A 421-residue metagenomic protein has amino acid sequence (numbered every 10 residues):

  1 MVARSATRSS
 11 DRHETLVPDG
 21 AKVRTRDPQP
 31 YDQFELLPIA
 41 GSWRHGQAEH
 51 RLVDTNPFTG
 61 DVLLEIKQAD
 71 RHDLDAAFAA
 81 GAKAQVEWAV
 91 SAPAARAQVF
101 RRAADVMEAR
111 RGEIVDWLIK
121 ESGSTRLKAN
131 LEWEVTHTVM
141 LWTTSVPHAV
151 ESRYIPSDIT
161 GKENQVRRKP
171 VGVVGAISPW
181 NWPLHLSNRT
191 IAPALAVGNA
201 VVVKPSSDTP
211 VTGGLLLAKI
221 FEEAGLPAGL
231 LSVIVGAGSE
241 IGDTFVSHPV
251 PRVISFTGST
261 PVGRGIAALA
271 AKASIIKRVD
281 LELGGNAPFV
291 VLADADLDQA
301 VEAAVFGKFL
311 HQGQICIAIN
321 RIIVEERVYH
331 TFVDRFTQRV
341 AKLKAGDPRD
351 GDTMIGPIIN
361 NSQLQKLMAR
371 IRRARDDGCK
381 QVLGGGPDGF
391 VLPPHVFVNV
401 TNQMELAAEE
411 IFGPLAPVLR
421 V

Functional and structural regions predicted by a protein language model:
V2-K162: N-terminal Rossmann-like NAD(P)+-binding subdomain of aldehyde/semialdehyde dehydrogenases
A6, S247, V253, P261-N402 (+1 more regions): ALDH superfamily catalytic-core signature
G60, R96, L118, G198 (+7 more regions): Residue-level signal for inorganic ion chemistry
R96, L118, M140, V174 (+3 more regions): Conserved hydrophobic/aromatic pocket- or pore-lining residues that grip, position, or stack substrates in active sites
R102-E113, W142, L216-L226, V301 (+4 more regions): Generic non-transmembrane alpha-helical segments
S152-Q299: Rossmann-like NAD(P) dinucleotide-binding subdomain of oxidoreductase/dehydrogenase enzymes
I234-G236, V418-V421: Short acidic-hydrophobic, aromatic-tinged amphipathic segments that line or gate anion-handling sites
A407: Short, solvent-exposed loop/beta-turn-alpha elements that line the ligand-binding surface or hinge of extracytoplasmic
